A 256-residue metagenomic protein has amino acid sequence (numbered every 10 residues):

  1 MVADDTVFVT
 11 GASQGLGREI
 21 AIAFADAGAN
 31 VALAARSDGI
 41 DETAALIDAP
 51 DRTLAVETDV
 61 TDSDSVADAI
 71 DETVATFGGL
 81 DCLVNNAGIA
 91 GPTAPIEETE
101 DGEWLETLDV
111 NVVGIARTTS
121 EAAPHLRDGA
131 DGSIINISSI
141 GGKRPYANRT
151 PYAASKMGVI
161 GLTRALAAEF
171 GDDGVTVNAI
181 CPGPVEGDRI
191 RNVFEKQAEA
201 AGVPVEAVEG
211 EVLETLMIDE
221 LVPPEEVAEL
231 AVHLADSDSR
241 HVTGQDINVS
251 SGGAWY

Functional and structural regions predicted by a protein language model:
S13-Q14: Conserved glycine-rich cofactor-binding loop
A27-E42: Conserved glycine-rich Rossmann-like NAD(P)H-binding loop of the short-chain dehydrogenase/reductase
G78, G171, T176, V242-G244: Short, small/polar-rich loop/turn modules that mediate ligand/substrate recognition or access, typified
A94-I96, E100-L108, I134, V212: Substrate-binding pocket helix/loop in short-chain dehydrogenase/reductase
T119, S155, T163: Active-site helix of classical SDR
R127, E220-V249: C-terminal substrate-recognition "lid" of short-chain dehydrogenase/reductases
S139: Residue(s) in the substrate-gating loop at a strand-loop-helix junction that position the organic substrate next
